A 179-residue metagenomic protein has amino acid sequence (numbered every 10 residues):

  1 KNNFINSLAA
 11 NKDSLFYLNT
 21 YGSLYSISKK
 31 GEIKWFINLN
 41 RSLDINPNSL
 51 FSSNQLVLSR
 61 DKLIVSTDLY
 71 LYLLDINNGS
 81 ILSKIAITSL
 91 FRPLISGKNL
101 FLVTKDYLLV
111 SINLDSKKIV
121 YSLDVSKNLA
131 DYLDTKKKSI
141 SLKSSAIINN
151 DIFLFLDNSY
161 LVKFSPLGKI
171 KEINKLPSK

Functional and structural regions predicted by a protein language model:
K1-K12, K34-R60, S80-G97, Y121-I147 (+1 more regions): Extracytoplasmic beta-rich repeat domains
N11, T20, S59, T67 (+4 more regions): Structural motif
S14-Y17, Y25, K62-V65, L100-L102 (+2 more regions): Conserved beta-propeller blade signature
Y21-L24, L69-Y72, K105-L109, N158-L161: Loop/turn residues immediately N-terminal
S28-E32, D75-G79, N113-K117, S165-K169: Short loop/turn segments that connect beta-strands within beta-propeller blades
Y72, I85-D115: Flexible, glycine-rich surface segments
S116, N150-D151, L156-K179: C-terminal closing repeat unit and adjoining cap/tail of repeat-based domains
